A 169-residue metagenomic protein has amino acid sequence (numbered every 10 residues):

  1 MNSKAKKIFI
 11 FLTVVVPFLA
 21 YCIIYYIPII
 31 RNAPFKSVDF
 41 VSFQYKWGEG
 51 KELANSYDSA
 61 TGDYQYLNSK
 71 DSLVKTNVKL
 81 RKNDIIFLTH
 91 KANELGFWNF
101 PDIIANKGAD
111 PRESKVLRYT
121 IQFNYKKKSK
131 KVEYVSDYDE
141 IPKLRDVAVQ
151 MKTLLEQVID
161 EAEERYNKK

Functional and structural regions predicted by a protein language model:
M1-P17, Q65-L80: Short N-terminal secondary-structure initiator segments
N2-W47, A105-K169: Short, well-ordered, aromatic-rich surface patches in folded extracellular/luminal domains
G50-N99: Extracytoplasmic/periplasmic/luminal assembly and interaction segments in envelope/secretory/respiratory proteins
